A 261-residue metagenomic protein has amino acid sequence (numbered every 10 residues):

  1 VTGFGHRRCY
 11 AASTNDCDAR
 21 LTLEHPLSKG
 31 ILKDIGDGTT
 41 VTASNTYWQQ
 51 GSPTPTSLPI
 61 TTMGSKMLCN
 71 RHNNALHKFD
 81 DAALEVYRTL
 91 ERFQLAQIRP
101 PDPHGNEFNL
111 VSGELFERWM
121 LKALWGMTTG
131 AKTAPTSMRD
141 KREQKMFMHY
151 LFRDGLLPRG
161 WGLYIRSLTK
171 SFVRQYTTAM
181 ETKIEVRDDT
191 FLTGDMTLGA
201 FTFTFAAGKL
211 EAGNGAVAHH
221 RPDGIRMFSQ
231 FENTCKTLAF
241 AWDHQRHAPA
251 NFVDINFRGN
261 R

Functional and structural regions predicted by a protein language model:
V1-F79: An N-terminal structural lobe/cap that precedes and organizes the functional/catalytic core across diverse proteins
F4, T54-P135: Catalytic cores of phosphodiester-bond-cleaving enzymes
F4-R7, S52-P55, E107, Y176-K183 (+1 more regions): Short alpha-helical segments and helix-capping/turn motifs at coil-helix boundaries
C9, P26, M120, G194-M196 (+1 more regions): Generic structural hydrophobic/aromatic packing signal, biased to beta-strands
K29, T40-A43, Y87-L90, G215 (+1 more regions): Short, low-complexity, polar/charged sequence segments that are solvent-exposed and flexible
G36, T46-W48, R92-A96, F228-F231: Glycine-rich loops and low-complexity Gly/Arg-rich segments that provide flexible linkers or classic glycine-based
T133-R261: C-terminal, charged low-complexity interaction regions
